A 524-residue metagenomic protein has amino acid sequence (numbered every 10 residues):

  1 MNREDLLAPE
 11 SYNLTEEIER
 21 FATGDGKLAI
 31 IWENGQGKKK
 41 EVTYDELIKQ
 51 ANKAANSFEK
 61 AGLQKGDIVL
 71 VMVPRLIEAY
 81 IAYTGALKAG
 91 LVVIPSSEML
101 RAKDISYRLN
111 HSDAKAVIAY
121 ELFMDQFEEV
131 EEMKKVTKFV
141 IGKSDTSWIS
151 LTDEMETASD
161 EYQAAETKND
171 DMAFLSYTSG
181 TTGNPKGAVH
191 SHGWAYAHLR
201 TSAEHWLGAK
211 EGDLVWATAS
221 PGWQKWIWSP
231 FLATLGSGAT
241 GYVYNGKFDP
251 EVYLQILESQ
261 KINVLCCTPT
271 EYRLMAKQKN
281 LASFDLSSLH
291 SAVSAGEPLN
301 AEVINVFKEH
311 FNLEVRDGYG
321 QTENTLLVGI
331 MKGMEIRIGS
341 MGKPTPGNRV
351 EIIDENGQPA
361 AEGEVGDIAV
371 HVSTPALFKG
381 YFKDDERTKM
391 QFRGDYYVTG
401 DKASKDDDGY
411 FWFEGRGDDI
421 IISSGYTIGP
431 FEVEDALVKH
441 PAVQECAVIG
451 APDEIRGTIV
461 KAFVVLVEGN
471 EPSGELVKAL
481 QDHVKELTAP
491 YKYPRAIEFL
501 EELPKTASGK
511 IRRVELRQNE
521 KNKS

Functional and structural regions predicted by a protein language model:
E19, K60-A61, T84, K88-D153 (+2 more regions): Structural core segment of the AMP-binding/adenylate-forming
G26-L28, E156-Y177, N184, G208-L214: Conserved pre-ATP/AMP-binding loop-to-beta segment of ANL
I30-L76, Y80-T84, R101-S106, T152-D153 (+1 more regions): Conserved AMP-binding/adenylate-forming core of the ANL superfamily
K40-D45, A173-A197: Conserved AMP-binding A3 loop
G90, Y196-A217, P221-V264, K277-Q278: Conserved AMP-binding/adenylation subdomain of ANL enzymes
L100, V117-A119, L265, T374 (+5 more regions): AMP-binding/adenylate-forming catalytic core of the ANL superfamily
G236, I262-C267, A276-R337, R349: Gly/Ser/Thr-rich phosphate-binding loop
P344-G347, Q358-M390, I428: Conserved ATP/PPi-binding loop(s) of AMP-dependent carboxylate-activating enzymes
